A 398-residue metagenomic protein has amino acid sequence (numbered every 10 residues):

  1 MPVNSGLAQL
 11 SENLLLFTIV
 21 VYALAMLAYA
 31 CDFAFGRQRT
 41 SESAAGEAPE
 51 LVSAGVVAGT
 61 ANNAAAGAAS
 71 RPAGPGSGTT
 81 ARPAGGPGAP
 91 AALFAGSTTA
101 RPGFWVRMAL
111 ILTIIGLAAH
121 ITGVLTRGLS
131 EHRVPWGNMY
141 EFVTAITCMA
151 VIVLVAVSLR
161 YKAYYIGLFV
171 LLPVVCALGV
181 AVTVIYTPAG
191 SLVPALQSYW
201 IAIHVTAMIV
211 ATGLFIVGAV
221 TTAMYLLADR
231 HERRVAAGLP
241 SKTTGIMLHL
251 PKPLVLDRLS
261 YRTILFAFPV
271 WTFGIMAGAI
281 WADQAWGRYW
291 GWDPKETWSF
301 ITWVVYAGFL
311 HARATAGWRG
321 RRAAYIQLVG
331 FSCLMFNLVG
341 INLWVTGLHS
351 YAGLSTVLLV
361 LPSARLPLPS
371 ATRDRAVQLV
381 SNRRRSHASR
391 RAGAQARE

Functional and structural regions predicted by a protein language model:
M1-G287, G291-E398: Polytopic transmembrane helical bundles with strong interfacial aromatic enrichment
